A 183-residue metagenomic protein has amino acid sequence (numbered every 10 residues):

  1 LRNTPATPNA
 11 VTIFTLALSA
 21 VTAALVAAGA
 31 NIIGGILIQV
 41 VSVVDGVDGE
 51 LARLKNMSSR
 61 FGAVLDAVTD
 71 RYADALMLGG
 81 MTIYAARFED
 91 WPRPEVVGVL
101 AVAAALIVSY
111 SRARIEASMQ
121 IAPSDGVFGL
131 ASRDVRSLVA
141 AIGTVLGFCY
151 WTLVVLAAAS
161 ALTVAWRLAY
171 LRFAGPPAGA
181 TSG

Functional and structural regions predicted by a protein language model:
L1-I36, V43, I142, T163-G183: Topogenic membrane-insertion module of multi-pass membrane proteins
L1-P5, A28, N56-F61, I115-S124: Short juxtamembrane and helix-loop transition motifs at transmembrane-helix boundaries in membrane proteins
N9, I32, R60, Y150-L153: Residues that define the loop-to-transmembrane-helix transition and helix capping in multi-pass membrane transporters
N9-L18, V41-G49, V96-S109: Hydrophobic alpha-helical transmembrane segments
F14, L37, L65, V155-A158: Hydrophobic core positions of alpha-helical segments in small-molecule transporters and transporter systems
A27-N31, L54-S58, F88-D90: Secondary-structure transition/capping motifs at alpha-helix termini and the adjoining loop/turn into the next element
I33-T82, S111-E116: Acidic (Asp/Glu-rich) catalytic motifs at the cytosolic membrane interface
A67-G183: A feature for the membrane-embedded catalytic helix bundles of lipid/isoprenoid biosynthetic enzymes
